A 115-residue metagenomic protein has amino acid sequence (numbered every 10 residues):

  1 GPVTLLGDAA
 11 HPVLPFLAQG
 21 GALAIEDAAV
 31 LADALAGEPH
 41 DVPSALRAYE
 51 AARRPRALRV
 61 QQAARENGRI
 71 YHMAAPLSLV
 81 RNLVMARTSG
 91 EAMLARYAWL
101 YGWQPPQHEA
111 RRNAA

Functional and structural regions predicted by a protein language model:
G1-I70: Conserved mid-domain beta->alpha element of the FAD-binding
L31-A32, Y49, A75-S78, R112-N113: Short, charged/polar low-complexity linear motifs in solvent-exposed/disordered segments
N67-A75, P105-E109: Short alpha-helical linear motifs
Y71-G90: C-terminal domain-closing interface element
M85-A115: C-terminal auxiliary extensions adjacent to catalytic cores
